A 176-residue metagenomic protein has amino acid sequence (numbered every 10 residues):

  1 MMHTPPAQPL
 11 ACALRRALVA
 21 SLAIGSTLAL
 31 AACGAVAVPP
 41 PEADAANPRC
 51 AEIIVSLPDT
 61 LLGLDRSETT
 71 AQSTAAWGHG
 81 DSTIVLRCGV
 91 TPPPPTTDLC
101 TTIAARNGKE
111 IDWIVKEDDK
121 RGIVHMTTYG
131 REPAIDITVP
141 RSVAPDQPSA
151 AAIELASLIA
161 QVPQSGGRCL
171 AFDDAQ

Functional and structural regions predicted by a protein language model:
H3-S21: Bacterial N-terminal signal peptides that target proteins for export
A29-A32: C-terminal motif of bacterial Sec signal peptides marking the signal peptidase cleavage site
G34-A37: Bacterial signal peptide processing site
P39, S56-L57, P94, R106 (+1 more regions): Secreted/processed peptides and extracellular or luminal domains of membrane proteins
P41-L64: Post-signal peptide N-terminal segment of mature Sec-exported envelope proteins
A45, D81-V85, G130-A134: Extracytoplasmic
L61-E117: Short, solvent-exposed recognition patches
L99-Q176: Extracytosolic low-complexity repeat regions of secreted or lipid-anchored proteins
